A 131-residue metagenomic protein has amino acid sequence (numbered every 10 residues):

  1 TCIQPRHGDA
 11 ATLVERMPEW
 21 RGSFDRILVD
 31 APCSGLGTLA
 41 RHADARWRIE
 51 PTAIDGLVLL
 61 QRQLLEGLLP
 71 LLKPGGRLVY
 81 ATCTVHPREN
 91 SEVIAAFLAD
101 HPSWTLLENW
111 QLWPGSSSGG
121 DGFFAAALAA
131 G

Functional and structural regions predicted by a protein language model:
T1-A10: Conserved SAM-binding strand-loop segment of SAM-dependent methyltransferases
A11-L28, P32-G35, E50, D55 (+2 more regions): C-terminal catalytic and target-recognition region of SAM-dependent MTase-like enzymes, primarily methyltransferases
C33-A45: Short, flexible, mixed-charge acidic loops at enzyme active sites
L39-R41, L60-L65: A short, conserved alpha-helix within the catalytic core of class I
